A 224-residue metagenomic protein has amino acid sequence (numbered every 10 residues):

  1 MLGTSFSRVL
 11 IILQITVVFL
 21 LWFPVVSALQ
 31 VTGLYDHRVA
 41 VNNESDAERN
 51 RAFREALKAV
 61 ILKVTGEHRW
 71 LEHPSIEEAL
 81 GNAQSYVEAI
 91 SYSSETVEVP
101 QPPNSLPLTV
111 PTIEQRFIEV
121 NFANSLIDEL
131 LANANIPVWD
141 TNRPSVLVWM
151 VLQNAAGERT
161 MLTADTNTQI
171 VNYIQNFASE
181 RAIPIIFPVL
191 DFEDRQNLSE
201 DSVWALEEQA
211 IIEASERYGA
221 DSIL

Functional and structural regions predicted by a protein language model:
L2-L13: Bacterial N-terminal signal peptides that target proteins for export
I12-W22: Bacterial N-terminal signal peptides
F23-A28: Sec/Tat signal peptide C-region and signal peptidase I cleavage site
V31-R38, R116-E119, A123-L126, I212-L224: Amphipathic beta-strand/beta-sheet edge segments enriched in Tyr/Trp
Y35-V64: N-terminal targeting signals for Sec/Tat export/insertion, comprising classic cleavable signal peptides
N43-S45, F122-N124, M150-N154, V189-D191 (+1 more regions): A mature extracytoplasmic/lumenal domain signature
F53-I76, V151-Q209, E213, Y218: N-terminal segment of the mature soluble domain
R69, H73-M150, T160-A164, Q169: Signal peptide-directed extracytoplasmic domains
